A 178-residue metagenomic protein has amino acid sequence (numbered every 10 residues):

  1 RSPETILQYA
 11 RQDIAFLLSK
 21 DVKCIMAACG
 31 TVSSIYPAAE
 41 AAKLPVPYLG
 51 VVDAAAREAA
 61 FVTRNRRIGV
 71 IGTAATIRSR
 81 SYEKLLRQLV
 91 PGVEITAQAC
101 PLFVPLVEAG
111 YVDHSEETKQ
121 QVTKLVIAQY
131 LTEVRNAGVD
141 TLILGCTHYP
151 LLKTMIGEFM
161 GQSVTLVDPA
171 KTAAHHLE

Functional and structural regions predicted by a protein language model:
R1-E178: Non-catalytic structural scaffold of enzyme domains
